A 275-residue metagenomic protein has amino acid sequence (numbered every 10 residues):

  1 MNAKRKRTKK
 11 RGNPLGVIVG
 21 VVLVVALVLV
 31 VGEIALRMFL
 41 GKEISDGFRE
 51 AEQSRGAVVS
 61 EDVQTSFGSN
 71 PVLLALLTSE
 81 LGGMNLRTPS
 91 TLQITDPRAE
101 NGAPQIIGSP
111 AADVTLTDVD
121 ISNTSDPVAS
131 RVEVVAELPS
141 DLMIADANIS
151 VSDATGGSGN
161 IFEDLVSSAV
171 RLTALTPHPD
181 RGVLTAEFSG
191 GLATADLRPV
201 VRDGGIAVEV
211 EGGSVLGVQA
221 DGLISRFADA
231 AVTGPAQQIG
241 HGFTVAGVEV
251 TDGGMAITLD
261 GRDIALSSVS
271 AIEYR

Functional and structural regions predicted by a protein language model:
M1-T78, Q93, S267-R275: Hydrophobic membrane-targeting and insertion signals
L36-E43, M143, Q219-A228: Short amphipathic alpha-helical segments
E52-E61, V166, Q237-F243: Short secondary-structure junctions
A57-I144, N148-V170, G182: N-terminal beta-strand/beta-hairpin edge segment
S69-P71, S90-L92, D118-D120, L138-S140 (+4 more regions): Beta-strand elements of well-folded, non-transmembrane domains
A169-Q219: Short helix-loop boundary/capping segments
V201-R275: Extracytoplasmic/luminal low-complexity segments enriched in Pro/Gly and acidic/polar residues that act as flexible
